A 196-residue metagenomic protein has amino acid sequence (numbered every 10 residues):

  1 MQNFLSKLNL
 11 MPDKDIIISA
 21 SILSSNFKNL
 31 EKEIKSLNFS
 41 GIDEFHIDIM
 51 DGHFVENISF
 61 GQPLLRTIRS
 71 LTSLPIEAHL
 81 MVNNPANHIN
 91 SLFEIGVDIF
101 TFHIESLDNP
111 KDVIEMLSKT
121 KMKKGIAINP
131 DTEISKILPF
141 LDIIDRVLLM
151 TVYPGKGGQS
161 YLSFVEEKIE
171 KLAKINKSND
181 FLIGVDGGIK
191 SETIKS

Functional and structural regions predicted by a protein language model:
M1-T101, L107-N109, M116-K124, T132 (+5 more regions): Conserved N-terminal beta1-alpha1 strand-loop-helix module at the mouth
I17, A127, L148-T151, G184: Conserved beta-strand segments that form the floor/walls of ligand-binding pockets within enzyme and binding domains
D51-G52, V152-K156: A short, flexible beta-alpha/helix-coil linker loop
K156-Y161, I183: Short, glycine/charged-rich beta-strand-loop motifs at protein surfaces that mediate ligand recognition and catalysis
F181-G187: Conserved Lys-Pro-Asp/Glu-containing loop-to-beta segment of HAD-superfamily phosphomonoesterases, centered on
G188-S196: Acidic, divalent-metal-coordinating active-site segment for phosphoryl/phosphodiester hydrolysis, typified by short
